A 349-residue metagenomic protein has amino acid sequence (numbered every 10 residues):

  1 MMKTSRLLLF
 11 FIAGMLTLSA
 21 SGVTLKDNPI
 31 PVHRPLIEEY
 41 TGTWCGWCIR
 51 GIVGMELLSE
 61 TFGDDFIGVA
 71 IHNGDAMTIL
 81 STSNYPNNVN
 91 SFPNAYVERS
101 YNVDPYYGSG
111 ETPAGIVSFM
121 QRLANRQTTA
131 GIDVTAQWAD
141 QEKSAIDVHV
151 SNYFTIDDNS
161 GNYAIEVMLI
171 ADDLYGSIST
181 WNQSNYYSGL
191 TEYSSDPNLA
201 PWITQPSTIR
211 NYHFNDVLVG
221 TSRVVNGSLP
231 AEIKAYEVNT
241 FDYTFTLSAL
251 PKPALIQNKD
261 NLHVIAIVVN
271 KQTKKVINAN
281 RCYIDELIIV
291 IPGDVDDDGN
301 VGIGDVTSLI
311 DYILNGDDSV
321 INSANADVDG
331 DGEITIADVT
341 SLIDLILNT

Functional and structural regions predicted by a protein language model:
M1-L9: Bacterial N-terminal signal peptides that target proteins for export
L9-S19: Bacterial N-terminal signal peptides
S19-P35, I288-N300: Boundary/junction segments of secreted and surface-exposed precursor proteins
L25-D65: Local sequence-structure signature of Cys/Sec-based thiol-disulfide redox active-site neighborhoods
I37, I52-E56, F92, V306-I310 (+1 more regions): Extracytoplasmic/secreted envelope proteins and their assembly/folding machinery, especially bacterial periplasmic
W44, I49, S59-F62, R99 (+3 more regions): Sec/Tat-exported extracytoplasmic proteins
L57, D64-I289: Short, conserved sequence motifs used for protein processing/export or organelle targeting and for catalysis
I288-T349: Cellulosome-associated attachment modules in secreted, modular CAZymes
